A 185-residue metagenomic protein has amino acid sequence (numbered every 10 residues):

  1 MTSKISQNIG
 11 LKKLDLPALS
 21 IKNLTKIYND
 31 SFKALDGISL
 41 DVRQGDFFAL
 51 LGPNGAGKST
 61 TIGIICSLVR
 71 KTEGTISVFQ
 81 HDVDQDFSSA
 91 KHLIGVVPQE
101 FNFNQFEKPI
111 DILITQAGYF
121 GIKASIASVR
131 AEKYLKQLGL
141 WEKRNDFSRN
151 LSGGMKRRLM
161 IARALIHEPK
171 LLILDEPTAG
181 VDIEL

Functional and structural regions predicted by a protein language model:
P53-G57: Walker A (P-loop) phosphate-binding loop of ABC-type ATPase nucleotide-binding domains
G74-D82, S89-A90: Conserved ABC transporter NBD signature motif
I114, G118, S125-K143: Conserved ABC ATPase "signature" region
F147-L151: Conserved ABC ATPase signature
I161: Hydrophobic anchor residue at the start of the ABC signature
I166-K170: A short, proline-enriched helix->beta-strand linker immediately N-terminal to the Walker B motif in ABC-type P-loop
L172-D175: Catalytic Walker B motif of ABC-type/P-loop ATPase nucleotide-binding domains
